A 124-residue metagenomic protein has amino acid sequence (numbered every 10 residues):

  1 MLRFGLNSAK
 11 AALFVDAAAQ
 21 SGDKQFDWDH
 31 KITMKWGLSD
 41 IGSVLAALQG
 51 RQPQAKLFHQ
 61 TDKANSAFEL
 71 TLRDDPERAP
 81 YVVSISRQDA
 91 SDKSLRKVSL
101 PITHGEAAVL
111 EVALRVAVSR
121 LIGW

Functional and structural regions predicted by a protein language model:
M1-K10, H59, A107: OB-fold ssDNA-binding interfaces and closely related basic DNA-contact patches used across DNA replication/repair
N7-D23, R78-P80: A short, structured beta-strand/loop element
L13-F14, A55-R87: Intrinsic, low-complexity N-terminal interaction/targeting segments
A19-M34, R87, S91-T103: A cross-kingdom feature marking solvent-exposed beta-strand/loop segments within repeated, beta-rich binding/scaffold
D23-Q25, I32-Q52: Compact, well-ordered interaction domains used in eukaryotic information-processing assemblies
D29, L48, H59-T61: "Short basic amphipathic alpha-helical interaction patches in structured regions
R51-Q54, K93: Short loop/beta submotifs within extracellular cysteine-rich repeat domains
D89-W124: Mixed-charge, glycine-accented linear interaction segment located at domain edges/termini
